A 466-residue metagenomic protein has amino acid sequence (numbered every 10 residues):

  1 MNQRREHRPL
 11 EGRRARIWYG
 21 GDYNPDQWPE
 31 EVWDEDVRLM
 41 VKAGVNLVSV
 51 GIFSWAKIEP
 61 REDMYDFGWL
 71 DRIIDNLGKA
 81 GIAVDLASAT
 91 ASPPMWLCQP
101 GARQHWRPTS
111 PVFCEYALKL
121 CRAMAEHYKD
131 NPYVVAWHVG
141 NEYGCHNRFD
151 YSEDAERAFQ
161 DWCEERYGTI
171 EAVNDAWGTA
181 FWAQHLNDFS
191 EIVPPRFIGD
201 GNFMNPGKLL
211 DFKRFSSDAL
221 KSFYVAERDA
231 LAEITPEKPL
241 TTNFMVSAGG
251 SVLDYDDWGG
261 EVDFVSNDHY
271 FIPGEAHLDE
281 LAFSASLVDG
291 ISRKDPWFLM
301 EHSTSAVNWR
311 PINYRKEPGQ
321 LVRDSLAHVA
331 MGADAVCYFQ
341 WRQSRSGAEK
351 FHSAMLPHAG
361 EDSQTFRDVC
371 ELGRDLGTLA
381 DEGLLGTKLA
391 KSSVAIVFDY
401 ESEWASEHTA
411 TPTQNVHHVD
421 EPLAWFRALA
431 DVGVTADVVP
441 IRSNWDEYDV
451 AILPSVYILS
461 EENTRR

Functional and structural regions predicted by a protein language model:
Q3-L47: An acidic-aromatic substrate-binding cleft motif
R8, D34-R103, V112, C121-A125 (+3 more regions): Aromatic-lined substrate-binding rim segments of carbohydrate-active enzymes
G12-W18, V41, S49-I52, I58-D63 (+7 more regions): Aromatic- and acidic-residue-enriched carbohydrate-binding clefts of CAZyme catalytic domains
W18-E30, G51-W69, P100-L118, G140-R148 (+7 more regions): The substrate-binding groove and active-site-proximal loops of carbohydrate-active enzymes, especially glycoside
G21, M40, V48, L77 (+11 more regions): Conserved, mostly hydrophobic/aromatic
Q27-K42, A117-A123, M245-W258, E317-S325 (+1 more regions): Short, acidic/polar
G101-F264, D268-F271, E275-L281: Polysaccharide-binding and catalytic clefts of secreted carbohydrate-active enzymes
F189-I192, N267-R466: Carbohydrate-binding surfaces of carbohydrate-active enzymes
